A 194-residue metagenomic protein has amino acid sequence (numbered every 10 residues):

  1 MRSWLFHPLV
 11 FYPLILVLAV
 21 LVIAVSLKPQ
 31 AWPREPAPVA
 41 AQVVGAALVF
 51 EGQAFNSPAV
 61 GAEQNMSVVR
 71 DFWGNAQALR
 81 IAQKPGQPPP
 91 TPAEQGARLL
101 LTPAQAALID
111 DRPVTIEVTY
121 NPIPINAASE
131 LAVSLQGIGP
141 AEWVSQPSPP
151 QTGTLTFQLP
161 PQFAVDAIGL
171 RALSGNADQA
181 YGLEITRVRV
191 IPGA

Functional and structural regions predicted by a protein language model:
M1-V17: N-terminal Sec-pathway targeting helices
L14-L16, V20-W73: Extracellular carbohydrate-recognition regions
D71-Q95: Short carbohydrate-recognition loop motifs
L101-I125: Extra-cytoplasmic beta-strand recognition segments
T115-T119, T156-Q158, R171: Residues within well-ordered beta-strands of beta-sheet-rich folds
T119-L131, A177-Q179: Extended, low-complexity, turn-rich repeat/linker tracts enriched in Gly/Pro/Ser/Thr and Asp/Glu that occur
I138-A167: Extracellular carbohydrate recognition and processing domains and analogous Trp-centered ligand-binding platforms
Q158-A194: Extracellular beta-strand ligand-recognition surfaces/modules
